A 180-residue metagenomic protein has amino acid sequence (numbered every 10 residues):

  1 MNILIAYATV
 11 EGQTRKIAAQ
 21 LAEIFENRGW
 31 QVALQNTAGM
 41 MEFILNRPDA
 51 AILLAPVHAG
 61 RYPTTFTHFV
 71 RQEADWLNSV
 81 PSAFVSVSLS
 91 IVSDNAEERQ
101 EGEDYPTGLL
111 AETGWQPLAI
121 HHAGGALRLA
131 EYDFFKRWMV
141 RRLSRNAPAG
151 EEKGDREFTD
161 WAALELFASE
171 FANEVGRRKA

Functional and structural regions predicted by a protein language model:
M1, D49: Alpha/beta-hydrolase fold active-site loops
N2-N27: N-terminal beta1-alpha1 ligand-phosphate binding loop
I3, V32, L118: Short, conserved active-site loop motifs that form the nucleotide-linked donor/cofactor pocket
A6-A8, Q35, V85, A123: Short hydrophobic segments within beta-strands
R28, A50, A59-A180: FMN-binding flavodoxin-like domain, especially the glycine-rich phosphate-binding loop
R28-M41: A short beta-strand-loop structural module common to alpha/beta enzyme folds
M41-R47: Short amphipathic alpha-helix with an adjacent loop that forms part of the alpha/beta core around
A55-P56: Glycine-rich, N-terminal phosphate-binding loop of Rossmann-like dinucleotide-binding domains
